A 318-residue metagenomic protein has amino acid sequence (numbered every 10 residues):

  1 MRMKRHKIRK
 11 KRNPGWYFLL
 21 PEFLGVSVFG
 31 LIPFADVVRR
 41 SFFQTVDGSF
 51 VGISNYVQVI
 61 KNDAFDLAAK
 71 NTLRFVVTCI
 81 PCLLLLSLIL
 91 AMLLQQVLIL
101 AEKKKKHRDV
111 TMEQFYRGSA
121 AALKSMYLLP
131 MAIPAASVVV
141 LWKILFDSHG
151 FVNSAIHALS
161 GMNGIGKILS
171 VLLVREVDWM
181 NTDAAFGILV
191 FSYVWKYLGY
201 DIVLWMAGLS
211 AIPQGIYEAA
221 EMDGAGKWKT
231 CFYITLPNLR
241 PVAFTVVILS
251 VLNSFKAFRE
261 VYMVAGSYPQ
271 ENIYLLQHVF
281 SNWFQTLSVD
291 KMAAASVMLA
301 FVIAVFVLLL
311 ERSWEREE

Functional and structural regions predicted by a protein language model:
M1-R9: Short Lys/Arg-rich cationic patches that frequently serve as NLS/NoLS or arginine-rich RNA/DNA-binding motifs
I8-E318: A structural signal for multi-pass alpha-helical bundles of membrane permease subunits that mediate small-molecule
